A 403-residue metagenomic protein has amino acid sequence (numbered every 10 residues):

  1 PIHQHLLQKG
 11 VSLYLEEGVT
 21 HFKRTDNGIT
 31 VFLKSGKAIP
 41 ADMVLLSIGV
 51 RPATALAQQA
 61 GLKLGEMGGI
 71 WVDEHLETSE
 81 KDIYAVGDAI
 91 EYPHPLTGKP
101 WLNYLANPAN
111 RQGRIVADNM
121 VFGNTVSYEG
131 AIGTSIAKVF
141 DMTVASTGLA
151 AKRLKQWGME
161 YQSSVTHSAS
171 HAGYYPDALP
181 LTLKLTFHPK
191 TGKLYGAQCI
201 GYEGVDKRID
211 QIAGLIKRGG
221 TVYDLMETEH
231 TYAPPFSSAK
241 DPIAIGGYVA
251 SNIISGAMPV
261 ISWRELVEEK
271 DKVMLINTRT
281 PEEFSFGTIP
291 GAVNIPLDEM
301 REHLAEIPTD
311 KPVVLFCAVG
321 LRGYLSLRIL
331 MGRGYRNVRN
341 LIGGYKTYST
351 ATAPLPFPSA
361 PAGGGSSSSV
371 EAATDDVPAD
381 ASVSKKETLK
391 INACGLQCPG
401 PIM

Functional and structural regions predicted by a protein language model:
P1-E17, L149, A360-V370: N-terminal glycine-rich dinucleotide-binding loop that anchors FAD/FMN and/or NAD(P) in oxidoreductases
S12-Y14, Y84, Q162-S164, V293-I295 (+1 more regions): General small-molecule cofactor/ligand-binding pocket signal
L15-N27: A conserved short coil-to-beta-strand element within the FAD-binding core of flavoproteins
F32, K37-D118, Q211, L215: FAD-site-proximal beta/loop scaffold in flavoenzymes
A89-E203, P234-S238, P242-E268, V273: Mid-to-C-terminal Rossmann-like scaffold of FAD/NAD(P)H-dependent oxidoreductases
E203-V222: A short, polar/charged loop-to-alpha-helix boundary motif
Y223-P234, S238-R264, E269-M274, P281-V314 (+1 more regions): Rhodanese-like catalytic fold shared by cysteine-dependent sulfurtransferases and DSP/PTP-type phosphatases
C317-G323, G395-I402: Short, thiol/selenol-centered motifs that function as redox-active sites or metal-ligating centers
